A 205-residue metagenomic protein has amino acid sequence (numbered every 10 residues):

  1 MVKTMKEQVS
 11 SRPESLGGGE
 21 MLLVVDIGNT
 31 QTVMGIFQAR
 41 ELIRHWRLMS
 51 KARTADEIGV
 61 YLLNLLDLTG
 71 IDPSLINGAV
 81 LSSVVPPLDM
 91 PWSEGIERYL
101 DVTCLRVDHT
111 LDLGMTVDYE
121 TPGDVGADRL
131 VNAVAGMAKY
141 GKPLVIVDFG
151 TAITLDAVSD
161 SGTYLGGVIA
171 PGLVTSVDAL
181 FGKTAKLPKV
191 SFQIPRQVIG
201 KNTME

Functional and structural regions predicted by a protein language model:
Q8, S15: Cationic, low-complexity basic patches in intrinsically disordered or flexible, solvent-exposed regions
G19-N64, G162-K186: Short glycine-rich, Thr/Ser-proximal phosphate-binding strand/loop in the N-terminal lobe of ATP-dependent enzymes
L22-D26, V80, L144-D148: Short glycine-aspartate micro-motif
T30-V33, D148-D156: Short glycine/serine/threonine-rich phosphate/pyrophosphate-binding segments that cradle anionic phosphate groups
S50-T54, V125-A127, N132-G141, I146 (+1 more regions): Glycine-rich phosphate-binding loop plus the immediately following alpha-helix
T69-S74, K139-G141: Glycine-rich phosphate-binding loop signature in dinucleotide/nucleotide-binding domains
I71-V125, S161-G167, G172-L173, K201: Short beta-strand-loop/turn "lid" adjacent to the catalytic site in phosphate-handling enzymes
V102-G114, T151, K186-Q197: Acidic-glycine-rich active-site phosphate/pyrophosphate-binding loop
